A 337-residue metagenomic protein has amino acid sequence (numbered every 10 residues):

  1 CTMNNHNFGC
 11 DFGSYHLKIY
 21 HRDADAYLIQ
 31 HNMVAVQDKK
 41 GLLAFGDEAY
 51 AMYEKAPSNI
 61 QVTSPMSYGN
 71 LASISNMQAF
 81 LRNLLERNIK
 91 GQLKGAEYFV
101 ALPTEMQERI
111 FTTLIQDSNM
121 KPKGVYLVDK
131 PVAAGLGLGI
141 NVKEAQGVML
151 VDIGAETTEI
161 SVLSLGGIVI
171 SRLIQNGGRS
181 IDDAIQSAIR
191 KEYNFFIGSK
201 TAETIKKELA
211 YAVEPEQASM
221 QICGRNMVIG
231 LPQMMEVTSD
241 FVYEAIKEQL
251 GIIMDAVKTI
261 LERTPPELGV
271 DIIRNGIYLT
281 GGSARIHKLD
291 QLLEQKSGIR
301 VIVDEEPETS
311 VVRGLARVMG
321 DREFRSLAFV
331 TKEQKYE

Functional and structural regions predicted by a protein language model:
C1-L150, L163-I277, A284-V311, A316-E337: Nucleotide/phosphate-binding catalytic cleft detector across ATP-hydrolyzing and phosphate-transferring enzymes
E159-S161: A structural feature that tracks compact, well-ordered secondary-structure segments with a strong bias toward
